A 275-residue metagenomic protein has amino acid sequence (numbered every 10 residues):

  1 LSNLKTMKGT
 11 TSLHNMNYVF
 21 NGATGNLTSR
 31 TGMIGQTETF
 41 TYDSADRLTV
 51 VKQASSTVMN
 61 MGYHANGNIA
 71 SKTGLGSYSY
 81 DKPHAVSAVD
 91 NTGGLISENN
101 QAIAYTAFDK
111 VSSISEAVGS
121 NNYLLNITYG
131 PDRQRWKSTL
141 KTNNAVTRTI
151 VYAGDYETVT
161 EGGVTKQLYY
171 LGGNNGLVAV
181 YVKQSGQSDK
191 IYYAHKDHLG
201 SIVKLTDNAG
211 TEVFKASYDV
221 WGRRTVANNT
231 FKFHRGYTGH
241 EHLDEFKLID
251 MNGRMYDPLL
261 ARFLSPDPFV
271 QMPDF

Functional and structural regions predicted by a protein language model:
L1-T6, V19-R30, Q36, T41-V51 (+10 more regions): A short glycine-rich beta-turn/N-cap micro-motif
G9-L13, S55, G94-S97, V118-N122 (+4 more regions): Short, solvent-exposed loop/turn segments that connect beta-strands within catalytic domains and beta-strand-rich
L13-H14, I34-Q36, S55-T57, T73-G74 (+7 more regions): Short, small/polar residue-rich loop motifs at catalytic or cofactor-binding pockets
H14-G22, Y78-Y80, Q184-N252: A motif-centric feature for acidic-aromatic and gly/ser/thr-rich catalytic loops and repeats
N15-N17, T37-T39, V58-N60, L75-S77 (+6 more regions): Well-ordered beta-strand positions in beta-sheet-rich domains
G35, S56, G67, G93 (+9 more regions): Detector for glycine-centered tight turns/loop "hinges" at secondary-structure junctions
